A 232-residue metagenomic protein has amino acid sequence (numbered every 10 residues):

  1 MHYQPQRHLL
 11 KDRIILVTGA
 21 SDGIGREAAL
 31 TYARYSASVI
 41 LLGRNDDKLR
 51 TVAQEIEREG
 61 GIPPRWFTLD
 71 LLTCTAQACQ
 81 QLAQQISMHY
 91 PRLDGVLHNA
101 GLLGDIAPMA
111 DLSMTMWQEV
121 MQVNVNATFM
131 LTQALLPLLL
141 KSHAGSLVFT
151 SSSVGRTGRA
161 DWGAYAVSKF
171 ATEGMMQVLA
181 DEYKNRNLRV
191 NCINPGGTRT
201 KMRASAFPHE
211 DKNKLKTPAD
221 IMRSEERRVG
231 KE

Functional and structural regions predicted by a protein language model:
I14, S21-D22: Conserved glycine-rich cofactor-binding loop
E59-T75: Rossmann-fold cofactor-recognition segment
L82, A107-M109, M116-E119: Substrate-binding pocket helix/loop in short-chain dehydrogenase/reductase
T132, S168: Active-site helix of classical SDR
S152: Residue(s) in the substrate-gating loop at a strand-loop-helix junction that position the organic substrate next
T157, V178-L188: Active-site-adjacent segment of SDR/Rossmann-fold oxidoreductases
N185, C192, T200, H209-K231: C-terminal helical subdomain
